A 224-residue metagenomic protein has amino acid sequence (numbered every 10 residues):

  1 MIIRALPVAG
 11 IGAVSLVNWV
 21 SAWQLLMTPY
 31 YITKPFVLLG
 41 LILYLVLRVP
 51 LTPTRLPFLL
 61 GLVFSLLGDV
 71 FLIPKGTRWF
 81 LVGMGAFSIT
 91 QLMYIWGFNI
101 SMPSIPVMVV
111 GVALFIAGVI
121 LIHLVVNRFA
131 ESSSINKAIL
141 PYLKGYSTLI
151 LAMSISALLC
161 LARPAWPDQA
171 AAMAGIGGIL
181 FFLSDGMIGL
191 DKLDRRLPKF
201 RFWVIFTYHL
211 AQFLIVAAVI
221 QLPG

Functional and structural regions predicted by a protein language model:
M1-G224: Polytopic alpha-helical membrane-helix bundles and their juxtamembrane interface segments in multi-pass membrane
